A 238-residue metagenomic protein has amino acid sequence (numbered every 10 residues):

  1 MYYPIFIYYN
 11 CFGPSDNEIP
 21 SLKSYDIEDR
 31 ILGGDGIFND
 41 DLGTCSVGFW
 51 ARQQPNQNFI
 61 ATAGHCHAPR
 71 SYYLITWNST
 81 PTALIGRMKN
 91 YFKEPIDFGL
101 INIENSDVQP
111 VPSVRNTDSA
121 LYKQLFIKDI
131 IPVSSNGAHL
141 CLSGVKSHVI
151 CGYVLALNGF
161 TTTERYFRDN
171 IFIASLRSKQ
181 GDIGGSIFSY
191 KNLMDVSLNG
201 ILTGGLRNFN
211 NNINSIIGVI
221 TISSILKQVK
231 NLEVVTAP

Functional and structural regions predicted by a protein language model:
M1-S24: Autoinhibitory propeptides
C11, I31-G34, L84, K179 (+2 more regions): Intrinsically disordered, low-complexity segments enriched in small/polar residues
D26-Y166, S189-Y190, T203, V219 (+1 more regions): Serine endopeptidase catalytic core focused on the charge-relay Asp
A51, R177-I201: Catalytic nucleophile loop of clan PA
S147, M194, L206-N208: Residue-level marker for beta-strand->alpha-helix junctions and adjacent short loops that shape enzyme
G204-R207, N211-P238: Active-site or metal-binding loop neighborhoods of secreted/extracellular toxin and effector enzymes
